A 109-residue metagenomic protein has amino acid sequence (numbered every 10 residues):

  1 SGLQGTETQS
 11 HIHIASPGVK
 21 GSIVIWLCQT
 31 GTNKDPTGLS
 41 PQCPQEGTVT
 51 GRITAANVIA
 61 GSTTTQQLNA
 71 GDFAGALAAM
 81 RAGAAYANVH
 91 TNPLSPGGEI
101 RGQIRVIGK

Functional and structural regions predicted by a protein language model:
S1-K109: N-terminal leader/targeting pre-sequences
